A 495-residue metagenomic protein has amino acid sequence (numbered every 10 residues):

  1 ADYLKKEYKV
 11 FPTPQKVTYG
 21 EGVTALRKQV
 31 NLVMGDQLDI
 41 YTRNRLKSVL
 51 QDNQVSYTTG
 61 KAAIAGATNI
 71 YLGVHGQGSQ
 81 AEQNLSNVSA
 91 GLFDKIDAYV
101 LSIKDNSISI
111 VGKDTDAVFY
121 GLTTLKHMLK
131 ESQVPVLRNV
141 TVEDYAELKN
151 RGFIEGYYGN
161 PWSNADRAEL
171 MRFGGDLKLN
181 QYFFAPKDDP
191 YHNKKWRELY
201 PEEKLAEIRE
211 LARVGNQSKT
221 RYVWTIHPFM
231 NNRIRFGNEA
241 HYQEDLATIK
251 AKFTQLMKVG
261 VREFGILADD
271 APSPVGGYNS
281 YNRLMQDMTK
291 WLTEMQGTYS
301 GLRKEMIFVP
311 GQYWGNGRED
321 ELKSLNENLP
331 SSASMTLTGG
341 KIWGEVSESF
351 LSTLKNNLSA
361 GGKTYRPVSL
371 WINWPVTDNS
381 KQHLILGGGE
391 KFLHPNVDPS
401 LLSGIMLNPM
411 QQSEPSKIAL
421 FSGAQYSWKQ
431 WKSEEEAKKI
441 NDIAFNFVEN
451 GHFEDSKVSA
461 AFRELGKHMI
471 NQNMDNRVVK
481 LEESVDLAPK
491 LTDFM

Functional and structural regions predicted by a protein language model:
A1-D105, E131-V142: Acidic, contiguous N-terminal accessory segments
P14, D94-A98, K432-M495: C-terminal functional modules
L32-L38, Y71-Q77, V111-K113, G156-Y158 (+4 more regions): Structural motif
R45-S56, S102, L125-M128, F173 (+6 more regions): Structured segments of extracytoplasmic/periplasmic soluble domains in secreted or envelope-associated proteins
S89-T254, K258-R262: Feature activates predominantly on carbohydrate-active enzymes
G152-G156, L179-N193, S218-R233, V259-P272 (+4 more regions): Core alpha/beta catalytic barrel or barrel-like domain that forms the active/cofactor pocket in diverse metabolic
E198, A271-I440: Catalytic-core regions of glycoside hydrolase
E203-R209, Y222, I226-Q296, R303-G311 (+1 more regions): Helix-rich catalytic cores of soluble enzyme domains
